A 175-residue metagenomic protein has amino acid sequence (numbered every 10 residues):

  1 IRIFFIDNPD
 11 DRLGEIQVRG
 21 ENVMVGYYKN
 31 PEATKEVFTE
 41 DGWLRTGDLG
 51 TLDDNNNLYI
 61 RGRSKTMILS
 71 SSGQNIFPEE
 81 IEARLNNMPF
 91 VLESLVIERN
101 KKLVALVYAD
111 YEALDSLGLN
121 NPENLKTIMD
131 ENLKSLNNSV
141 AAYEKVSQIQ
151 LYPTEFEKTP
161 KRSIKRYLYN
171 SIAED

Functional and structural regions predicted by a protein language model:
F4, L49, N87-E112: C-terminal boundary motif of the adenylate-forming
N8-S70: Conserved ATP-binding/catalytic segment of the ANL
R12, E98-G118, N137-L151: Conserved loop-to-beta-strand segment in the C-terminal subdomain of adenylate-forming
V23, N57-N86, A113-N124, A141-V146 (+1 more regions): Adenylate-forming
E93, K101, L133-D175: Conserved C-terminal "lid"/linker of ANL adenylate-forming enzymes
P122-L133: Well-ordered, non-membrane alpha-helical segments in soluble/globular domains
